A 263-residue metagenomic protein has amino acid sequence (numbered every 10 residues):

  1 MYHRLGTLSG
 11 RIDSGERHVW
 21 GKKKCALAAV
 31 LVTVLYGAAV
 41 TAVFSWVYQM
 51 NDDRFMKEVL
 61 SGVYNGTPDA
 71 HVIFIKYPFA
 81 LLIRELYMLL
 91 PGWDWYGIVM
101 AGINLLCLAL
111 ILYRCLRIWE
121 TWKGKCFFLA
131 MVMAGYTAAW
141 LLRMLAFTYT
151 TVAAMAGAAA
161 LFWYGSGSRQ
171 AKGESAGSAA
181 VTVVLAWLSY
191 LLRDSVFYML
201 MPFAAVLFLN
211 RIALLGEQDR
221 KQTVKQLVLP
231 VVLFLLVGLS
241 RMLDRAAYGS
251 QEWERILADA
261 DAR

Functional and structural regions predicted by a protein language model:
M1-A39, K123, I212, R220-L233: Start-transfer (signal-anchor) and selected internal transmembrane alpha helices of multi-pass inner/ER membrane
T41-L60, P68-L81, L90-D94: Extracytoplasmic catalytic/substrate-binding loops of multi-pass membrane glycan-assembly enzymes
G102-E120: Transmembrane-helix motifs of polytopic, lipid-linked glycan transferases
K123-A130, F162-W187, V224-K225: Short hydrophobic alpha-helices at membrane interfaces in multi-pass membrane enzymes
A130-A156, W187, L191: Aromatic- and kink-enriched transmembrane "portal" helix at the membrane-lumen/periplasm boundary that abuts
G177-D194, A205, F234-G238: Membrane-interface alpha helices of multi-pass inner-membrane proteins
D194-R211: Transmembrane-embedded, aromatic-rich helix segments that form part of the hydrophobic channel/pocket engaging
Y198, Q222-R263: Juxtamembrane membrane-water interface segments immediately following transmembrane helices in multi-pass
